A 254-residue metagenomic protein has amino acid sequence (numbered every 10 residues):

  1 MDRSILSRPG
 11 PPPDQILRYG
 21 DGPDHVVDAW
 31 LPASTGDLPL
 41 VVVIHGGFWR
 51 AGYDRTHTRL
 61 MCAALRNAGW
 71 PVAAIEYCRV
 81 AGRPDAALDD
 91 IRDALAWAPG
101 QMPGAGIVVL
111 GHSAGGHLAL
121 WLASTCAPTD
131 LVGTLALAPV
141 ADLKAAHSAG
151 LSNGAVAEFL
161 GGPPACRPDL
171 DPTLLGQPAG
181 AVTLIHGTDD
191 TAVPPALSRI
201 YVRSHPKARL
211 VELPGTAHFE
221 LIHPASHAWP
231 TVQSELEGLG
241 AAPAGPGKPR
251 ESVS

Functional and structural regions predicted by a protein language model:
M1-T35: N-terminal cap/lid segment of alpha/beta-hydrolase-fold proteins
A33-D37, V41-A64: Short, surface-exposed "cap/lid" segments of acyl-processing enzymes
G52-C62, A73-G106: Catalytic nucleophile-loop/oxyanion-hole region of alpha/beta-hydrolase and closely related hydrolase-like folds
G111-W121: Glycine-rich nucleophile elbow surrounding the catalytic serine of serine-hydrolase chemistry
W121-A165: Hydrolase active-site cap/lid region
P178, L184-H186, D190: Short beta-strand/loop motif that positions the catalytic acidic residue of the alpha/beta-hydrolase fold
T191-L197: Conserved alpha/beta-hydrolase "acid-adjacent" motif
T216-H227: Catalytic histidine-centered segment of alpha/beta-hydrolase-like enzymes
